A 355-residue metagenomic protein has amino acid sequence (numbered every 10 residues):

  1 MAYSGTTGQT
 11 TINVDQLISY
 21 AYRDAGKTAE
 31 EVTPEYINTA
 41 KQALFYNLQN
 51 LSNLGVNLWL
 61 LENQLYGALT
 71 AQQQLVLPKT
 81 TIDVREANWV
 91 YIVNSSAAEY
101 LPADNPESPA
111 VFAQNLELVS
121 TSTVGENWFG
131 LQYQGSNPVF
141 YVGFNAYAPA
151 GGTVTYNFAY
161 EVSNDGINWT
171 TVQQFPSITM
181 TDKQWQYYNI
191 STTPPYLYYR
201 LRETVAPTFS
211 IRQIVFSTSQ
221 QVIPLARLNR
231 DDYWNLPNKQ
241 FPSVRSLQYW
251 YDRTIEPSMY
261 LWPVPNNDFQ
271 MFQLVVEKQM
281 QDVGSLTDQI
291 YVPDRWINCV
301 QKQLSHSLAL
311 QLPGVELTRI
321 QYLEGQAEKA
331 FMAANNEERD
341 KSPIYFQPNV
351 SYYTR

Functional and structural regions predicted by a protein language model:
M1-S108, Q134, V172-Q174, M180-D182 (+5 more regions): Glycine-enriched, solvent-exposed interface loops adjoining structured elements
A97-G135, Y147-T153, S217: Disordered, acidic Ser/Thr/Pro-rich linker "stalks" and the adjacent N-terminal cap of the next globular domain
E126, Q134-Y141, P195-Y196: Extended extracellular/luminal ectodomain segments enriched in beta-structured repeat modules
V142, Y160, I214-F216: Extracellular beta-strand elements of beta-rich domains used for carbohydrate recognition/degradation or cell-matrix
G143-P149, T204, A309: Solvent-exposed strand-to-loop "edge" motifs in beta-rich extracellular domains
F158-Y160, Y199: Short beta-strand elements bearing conserved aromatic residues within extracellular beta-rich modules
N168-T170: Beta-strand initiation motifs
